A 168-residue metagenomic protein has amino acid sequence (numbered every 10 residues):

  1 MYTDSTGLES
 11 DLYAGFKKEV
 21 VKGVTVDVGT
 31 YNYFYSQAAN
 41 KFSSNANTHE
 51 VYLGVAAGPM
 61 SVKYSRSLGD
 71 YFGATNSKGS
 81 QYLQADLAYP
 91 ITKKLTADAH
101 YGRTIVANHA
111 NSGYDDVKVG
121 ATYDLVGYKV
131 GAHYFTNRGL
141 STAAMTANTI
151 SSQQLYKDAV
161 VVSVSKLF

Functional and structural regions predicted by a protein language model:
M1-N45: Surface-exposed loop and membrane-interface regions of Gram-negative outer-membrane beta-barrel proteins
M1-S5, Y31-N40, S65-A74, G102-H109 (+1 more regions): Sequence/structural signature of outer-membrane beta-barrel proteins
T6-S10, N45-V51, A56-G58, S77-L83 (+2 more regions): Residues that define the transmembrane beta-barrel architecture of outer-membrane proteins
F16-K18, N32, V55-A57, R66 (+3 more regions): Residue-level signature of outer-membrane beta-barrel architecture
K22-V24, Q81-A85, V162, F168: Catalytic phosphate/metal-binding cores of nucleic-acid and nucleotide-processing enzymes, i.e., regions that mediate
K22-V28, P59-Y64, K93-A99, V126-A132: Repeated loop/turn-to-beta-strand initiation elements of outer-membrane beta-barrel proteins
Y64, L68-A88: Anionic-ligand binding region
V119-K129, Y134, S152-F168: Outer-membrane beta-barrel "beta-signal"
